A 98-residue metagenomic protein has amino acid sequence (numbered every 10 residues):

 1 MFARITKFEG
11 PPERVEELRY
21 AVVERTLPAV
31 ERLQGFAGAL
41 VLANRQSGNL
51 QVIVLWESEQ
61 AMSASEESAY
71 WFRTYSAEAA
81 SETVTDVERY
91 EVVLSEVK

Functional and structural regions predicted by a protein language model:
F2, F8-G10, A37-S47, T74-K98: Glycine-rich beta-strand-turn "strand-cap" elements at beta-sheet edges
K7-P12, V54-E57: Short beta-strand-to-loop capping motifs
E9-V22: Short, surface-exposed ligand-recognition loops at beta-strand->loop->(often short) alpha-helix junctions that present
E13, S47, Q60: Short alpha-helical
V15-E17, A61-S63, E96: Intrinsically disordered, low-complexity acidic/polar segments
E24-A37, L55-E88: An amphipathic, aromatic/His-enriched active-site/gating alpha helix that lines ligand/cofactor pockets
L50-Q51: Amphipathic, hydrophobic secondary-structure cores in small proteins
